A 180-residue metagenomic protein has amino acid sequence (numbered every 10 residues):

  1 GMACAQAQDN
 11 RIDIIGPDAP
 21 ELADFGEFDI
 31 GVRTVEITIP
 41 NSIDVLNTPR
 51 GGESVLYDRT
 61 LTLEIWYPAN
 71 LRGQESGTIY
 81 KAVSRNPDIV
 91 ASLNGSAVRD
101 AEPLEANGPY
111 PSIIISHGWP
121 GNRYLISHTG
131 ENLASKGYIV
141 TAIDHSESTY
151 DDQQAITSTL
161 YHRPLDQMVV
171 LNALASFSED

Functional and structural regions predicted by a protein language model:
A3-A7: Boundary at the C-terminal end of the N-terminal hydrophobic targeting segment
Q8-I114, S135: Domain-level recognition of soluble alpha/beta enzyme cores, biased toward histidine phosphatases/phosphomutases
N47, Q74-I79, L125-H128, D151-A155: Short, solvent-exposed loop/turn and secondary-structure capping segments
S92-L93, A142-I143, M168-L171: Short, surface-exposed, polar/charged, turn-prone segments marking secondary-structure boundaries
V98-Y110, I115-D152: Short substrate-entry loop that stabilizes the transition state in hydrolases
L125, S135, I156-D180: Alpha/beta-hydrolase active-site loop
